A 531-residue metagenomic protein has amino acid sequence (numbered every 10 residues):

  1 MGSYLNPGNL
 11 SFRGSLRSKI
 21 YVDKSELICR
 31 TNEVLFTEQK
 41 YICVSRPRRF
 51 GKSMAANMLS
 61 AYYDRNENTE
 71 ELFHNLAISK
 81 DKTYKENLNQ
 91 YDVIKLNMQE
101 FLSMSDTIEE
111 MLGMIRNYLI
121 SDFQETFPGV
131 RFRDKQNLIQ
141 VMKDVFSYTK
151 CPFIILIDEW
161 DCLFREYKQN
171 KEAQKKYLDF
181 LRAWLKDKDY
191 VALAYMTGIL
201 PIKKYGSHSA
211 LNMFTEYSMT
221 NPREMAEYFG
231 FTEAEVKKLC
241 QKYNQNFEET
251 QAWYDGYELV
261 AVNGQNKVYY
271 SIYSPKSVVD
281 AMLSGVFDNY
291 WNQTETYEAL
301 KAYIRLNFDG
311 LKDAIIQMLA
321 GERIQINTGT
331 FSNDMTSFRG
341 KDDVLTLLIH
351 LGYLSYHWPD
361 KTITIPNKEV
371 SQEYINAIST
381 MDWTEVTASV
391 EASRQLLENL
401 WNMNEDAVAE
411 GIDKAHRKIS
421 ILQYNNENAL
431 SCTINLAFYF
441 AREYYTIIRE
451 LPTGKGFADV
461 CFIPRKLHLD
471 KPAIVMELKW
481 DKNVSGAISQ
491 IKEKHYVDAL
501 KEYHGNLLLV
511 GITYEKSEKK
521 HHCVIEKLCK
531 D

Functional and structural regions predicted by a protein language model:
M1-N426, A441-Y444: Phosphate-binding site recognition
D144-T149, R442-L469: Active-site metal-binding core of divalent-cation-utilizing nuclease and nuclease-like domains
I154, P472-M476, L508: Structural motif
Q174-D179, W480-V497: Mg2+/Mn2+-dependent nuclease catalytic core
I434, A458-F462, K471-W480, K494: Conserved catalytic cores of phosphodiester-cleaving nucleases, focusing on short active-site segments
F438-T446, E502-H504: Short secondary-structure junctions
A499, Y503-D531: Domain-level recognition of nuclease-like catalytic cores that cleave nucleotide substrates
